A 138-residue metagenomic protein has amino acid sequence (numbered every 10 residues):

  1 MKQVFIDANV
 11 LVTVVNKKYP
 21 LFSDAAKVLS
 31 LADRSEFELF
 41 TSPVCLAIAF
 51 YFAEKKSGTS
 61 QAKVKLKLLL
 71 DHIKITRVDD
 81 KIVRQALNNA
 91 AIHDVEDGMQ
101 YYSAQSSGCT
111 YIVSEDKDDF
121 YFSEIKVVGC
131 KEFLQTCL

Functional and structural regions predicted by a protein language model:
M1-T41, E54-Q61, L134-L138: Short, well-structured N-terminal submotif of metal-dependent ribonuclease cores
Q3, H72, Q105-L138: Acidic, PIN/NYN-like endoribonuclease modules and their adjacent C-terminal/linker elements
L11, L46, V83, D119-F120 (+1 more regions): A generic structural signal for short hydrophobic patches within well-formed alpha-helices
A26, A53-K74, K81: Active-site-proximal, substrate-binding regions of enzyme catalytic domains and RNA-binding/basic surfaces
F40, T76, V128: General small-molecule cofactor/ligand-binding pocket signal
A47-F50, L70, L87: Amphipathic alpha-helical segments within well-ordered protein domains
K74-K117: Active-site neighborhoods of divalent-metal-dependent phosphate/nucleic-acid chemistry enzymes
